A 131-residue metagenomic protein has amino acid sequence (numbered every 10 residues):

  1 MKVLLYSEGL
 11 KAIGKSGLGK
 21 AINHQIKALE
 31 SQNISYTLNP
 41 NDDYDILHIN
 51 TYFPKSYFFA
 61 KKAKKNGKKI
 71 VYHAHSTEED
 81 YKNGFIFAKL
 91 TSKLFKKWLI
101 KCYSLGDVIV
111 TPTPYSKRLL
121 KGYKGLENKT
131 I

Functional and structural regions predicted by a protein language model:
M1-N41: N-terminal subdomain of nucleotide-sugar transferases
E8, A12, Y72-K97, E127: Acceptor-binding helix/loop patch of EC 2.4 sugar-transfer enzymes, predominantly nucleotide-sugar-dependent
H24-S31, H48-I49, F85-L90: Short, flexible loop segments at the rims of nucleotide/cofactor-binding pockets, characterized by
Y36-S56, K69-Y72, V108: Short N-terminal targeting/anchoring amphipathic segment
I46-H48, K62-Y81, V110, I131: Active-site proximal beta-strand in glycosyltransferases
K55-F58, K117: Short, well-ordered alpha-helical microsegments
K65, L90-I109: Membrane-proximal helix-turn-helix segments that form the acceptor-binding/catalytic region of lipid-linked
S104-N128: A short, active-site helix/loop in glycosyltransferases that binds the activated sugar's phosphate group
